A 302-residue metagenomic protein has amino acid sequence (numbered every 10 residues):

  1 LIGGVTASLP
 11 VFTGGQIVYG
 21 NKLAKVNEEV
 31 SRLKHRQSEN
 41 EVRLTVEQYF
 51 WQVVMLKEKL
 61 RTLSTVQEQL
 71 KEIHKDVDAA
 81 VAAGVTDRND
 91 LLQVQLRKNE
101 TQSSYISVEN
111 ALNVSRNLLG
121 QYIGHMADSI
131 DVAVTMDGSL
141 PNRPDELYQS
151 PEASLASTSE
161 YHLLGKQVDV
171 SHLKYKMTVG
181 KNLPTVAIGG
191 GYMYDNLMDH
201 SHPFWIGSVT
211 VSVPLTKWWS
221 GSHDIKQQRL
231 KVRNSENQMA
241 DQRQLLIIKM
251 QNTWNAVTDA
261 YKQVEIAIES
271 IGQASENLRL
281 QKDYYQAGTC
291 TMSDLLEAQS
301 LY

Functional and structural regions predicted by a protein language model:
L1, S8-E41, H162, K181-G207 (+2 more regions): Small/polar (Gly/Ser/Thr/Ala-rich) solvent-exposed segments that form structured loops/beta-strands/short helices used
G3, Y49, W205-G207, T253: Hydrophobic core residues within well-ordered beta-strands of beta-rich domains
I17, D87, S157, G221-D224 (+1 more regions): Short, conserved glycine- and acidic-residue-centered signature motifs in active-site or ligand-binding loops
S38, V42-R61, A79, S115 (+2 more regions): Amphipathic alpha-helical coiled-coil segments
E41-L155, T253-A256, A260, Y302: Periplasmic alpha-helical coiled-coil/stalk elements that build and connect Gram-negative outer-membrane
I73, E100-I106, N110, Y192 (+3 more regions): Outer-membrane beta-barrel domain signature
L140-M193: Acidic, glycine-rich loop-and-beta core segments that form the ion-binding/anion-interacting portion of active sites
